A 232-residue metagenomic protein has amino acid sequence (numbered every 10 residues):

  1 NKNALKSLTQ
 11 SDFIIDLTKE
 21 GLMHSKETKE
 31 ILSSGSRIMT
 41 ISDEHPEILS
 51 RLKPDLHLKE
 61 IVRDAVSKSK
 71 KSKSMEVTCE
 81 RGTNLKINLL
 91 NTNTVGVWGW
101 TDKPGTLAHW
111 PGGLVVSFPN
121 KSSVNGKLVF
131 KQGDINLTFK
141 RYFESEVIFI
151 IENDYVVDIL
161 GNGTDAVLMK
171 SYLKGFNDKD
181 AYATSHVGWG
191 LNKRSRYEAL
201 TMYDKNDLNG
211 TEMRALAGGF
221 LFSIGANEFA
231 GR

Functional and structural regions predicted by a protein language model:
N1-E144, I148, E152, D178: Active-site bordering "gate/hinge" segments that shape substrate access to catalytic or cofactor-binding pockets
Y142, D158-G225: Dual-mode signal for accessory low-complexity, basic/Gly-rich regions
E228-R232: Compact functional segments
